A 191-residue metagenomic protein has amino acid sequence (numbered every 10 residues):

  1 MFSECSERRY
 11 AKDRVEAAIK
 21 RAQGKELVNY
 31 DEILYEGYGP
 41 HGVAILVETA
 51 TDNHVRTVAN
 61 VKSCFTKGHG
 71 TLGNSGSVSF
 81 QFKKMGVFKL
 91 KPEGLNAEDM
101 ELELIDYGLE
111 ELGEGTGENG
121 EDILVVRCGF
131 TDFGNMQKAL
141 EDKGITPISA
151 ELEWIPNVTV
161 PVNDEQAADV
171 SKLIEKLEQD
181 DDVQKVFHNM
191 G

Functional and structural regions predicted by a protein language model:
M1, V61, M136: Aromatic/hydrophobic pocket-lining residues that form π-stacking "cages" and hydrophobic walls in ligand
M1-T49: Translation machinery proteins
E4-K12, A18-K25, C64-T71, D106-E110 (+3 more regions): Conserved, well-folded catalytic cores of nucleic-acid-processing and energy-transducing macromolecular machines
R9-R14, N53-T57, N96: Helix N-cap / loop-to-helix initiation motif
Y30-L34, L72-G76, Y107, S171: Glycine-rich, charged/polar anion/phosphate-binding loops that engage phosphate groups from diverse ligands
E36-A50, V55-K83: RNA pseudouridine synthases
K84-G191: Positively charged, low-complexity, intrinsically disordered RNA-binding extensions
